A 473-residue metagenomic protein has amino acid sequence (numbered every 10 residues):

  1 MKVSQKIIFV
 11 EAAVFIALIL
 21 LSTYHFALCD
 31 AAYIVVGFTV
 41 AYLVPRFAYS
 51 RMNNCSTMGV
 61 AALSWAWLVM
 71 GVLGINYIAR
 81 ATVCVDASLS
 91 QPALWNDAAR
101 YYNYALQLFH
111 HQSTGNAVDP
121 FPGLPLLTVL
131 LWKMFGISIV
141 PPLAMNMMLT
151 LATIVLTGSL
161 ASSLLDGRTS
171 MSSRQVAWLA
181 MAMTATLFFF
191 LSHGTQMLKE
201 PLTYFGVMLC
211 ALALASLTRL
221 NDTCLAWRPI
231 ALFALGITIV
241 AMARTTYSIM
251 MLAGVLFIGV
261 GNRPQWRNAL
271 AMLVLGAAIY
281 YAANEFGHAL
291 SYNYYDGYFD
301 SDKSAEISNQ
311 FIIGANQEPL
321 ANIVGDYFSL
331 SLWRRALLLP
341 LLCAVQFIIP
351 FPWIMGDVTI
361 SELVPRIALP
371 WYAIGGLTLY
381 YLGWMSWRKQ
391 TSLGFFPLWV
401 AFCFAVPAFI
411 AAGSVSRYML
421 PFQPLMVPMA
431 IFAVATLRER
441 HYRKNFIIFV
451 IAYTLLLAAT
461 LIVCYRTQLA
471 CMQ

Functional and structural regions predicted by a protein language model:
K2-I16, L63-L68, W178-A180, L232-F233 (+1 more regions): Transmembrane alpha-helix segments characteristic of polytopic inner-membrane glycan-assembly/cell-envelope
V40-F47, G158, L342-T391: Hydrophobic, aromatic-rich transmembrane alpha-helices and their immediate juxtamembrane boundary segments
P45, A144-T169, L377-L382: Transmembrane-helix motifs of polytopic, lipid-linked glycan transferases
N96-I137, M148, L341-L342, Q346-F347: Short hydrophobic/aromatic helix or loop-helix immediately within or flanking a transmembrane segment in polytopic
V118-P122, L126, M134-V155, L363-A373: Loop-to-helix entry region of an early transmembrane alpha helix in multi-pass inner-membrane enzymes
T157-T186, F395: Transmembrane-helix signature of polytopic, membrane-embedded enzymes that assemble or transfer cell-envelope glycans
G167-Q175, L220-P229, Q265, G356-L363 (+1 more regions): Membrane-interface helix-loop-helix junctions at transmembrane boundaries of multi-pass membrane enzymes, predominantly
L191, R228-T245, M251-G259, G276: Membrane-interface alpha helices of multi-pass inner-membrane proteins
